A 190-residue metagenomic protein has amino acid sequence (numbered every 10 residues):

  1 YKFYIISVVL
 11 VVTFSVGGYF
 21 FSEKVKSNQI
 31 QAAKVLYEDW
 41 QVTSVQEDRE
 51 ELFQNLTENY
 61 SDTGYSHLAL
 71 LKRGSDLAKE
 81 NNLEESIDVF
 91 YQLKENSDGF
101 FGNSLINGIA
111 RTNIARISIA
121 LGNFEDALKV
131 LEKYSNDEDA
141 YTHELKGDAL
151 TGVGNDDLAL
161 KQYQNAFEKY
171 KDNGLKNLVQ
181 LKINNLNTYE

Functional and structural regions predicted by a protein language model:
Y1-K24: Single-pass alpha-helical transmembrane signal-anchor segments
Y4, E58-S66, E95-N107, K133-T142 (+1 more regions): Short solvent-exposed coil/turn linkers within tandem alpha-helical repeat scaffolds
Q31-G64, K72, D76-K79: Alpha-helical segment of the N-proximal tetratricopeptide repeat
L71-Y141: Alpha-helical adaptor scaffolds
F90-E95, N136, D156-G174, N184: TPR/TPR-like (Sel1-like) alpha-helical repeat modules
